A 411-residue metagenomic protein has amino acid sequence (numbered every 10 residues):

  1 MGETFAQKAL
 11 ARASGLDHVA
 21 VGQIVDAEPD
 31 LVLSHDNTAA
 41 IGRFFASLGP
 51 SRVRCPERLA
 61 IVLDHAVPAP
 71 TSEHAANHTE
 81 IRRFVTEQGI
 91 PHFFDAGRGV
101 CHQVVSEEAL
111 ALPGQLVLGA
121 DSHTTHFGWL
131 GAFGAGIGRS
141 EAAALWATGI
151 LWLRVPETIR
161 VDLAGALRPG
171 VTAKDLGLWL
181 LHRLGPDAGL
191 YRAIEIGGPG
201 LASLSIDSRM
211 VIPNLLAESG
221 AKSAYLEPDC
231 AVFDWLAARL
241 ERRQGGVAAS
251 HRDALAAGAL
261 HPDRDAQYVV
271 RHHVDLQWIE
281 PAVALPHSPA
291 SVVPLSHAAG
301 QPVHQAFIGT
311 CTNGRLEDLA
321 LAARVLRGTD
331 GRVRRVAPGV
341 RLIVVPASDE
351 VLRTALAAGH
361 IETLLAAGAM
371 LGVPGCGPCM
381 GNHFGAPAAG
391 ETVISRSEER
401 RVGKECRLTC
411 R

Functional and structural regions predicted by a protein language model:
M1-R407, R411: Fe-S-dependent hydro-lyases/dehydratases of central metabolism
